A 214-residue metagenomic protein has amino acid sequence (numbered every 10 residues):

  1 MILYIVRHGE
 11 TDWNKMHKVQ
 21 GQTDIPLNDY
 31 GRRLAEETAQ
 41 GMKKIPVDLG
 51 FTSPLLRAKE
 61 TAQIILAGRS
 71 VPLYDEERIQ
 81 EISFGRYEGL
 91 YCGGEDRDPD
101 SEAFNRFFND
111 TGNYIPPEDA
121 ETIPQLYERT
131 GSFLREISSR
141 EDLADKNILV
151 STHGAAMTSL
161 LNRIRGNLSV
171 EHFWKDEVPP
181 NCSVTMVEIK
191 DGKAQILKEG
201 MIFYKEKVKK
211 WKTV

Functional and structural regions predicted by a protein language model:
M1-Y4: Extreme N-terminal starter segment of soluble prokaryotic enzymes
G9, G154, G200-I202: Active-site metal-binding loops of divalent metal-dependent hydrolases
E10-R69, D75: Active-site-proximal alpha-helix that buttresses catalytic centers in soluble enzyme cores
K44-P46, I137-K146: Glycine-rich phosphate-binding loop signature in dinucleotide/nucleotide-binding domains
T52-S53, E128, S151-T152: Short beta-strand scaffold positions
G68-R129, K198: Phosphate-handling substructures
D75, I82-D96, L143-K146, N162-V214: Acidic, low-complexity terminal tails and accessory targeting/binding regions of phosphate-metabolizing enzymes
G154-T158, S183: GST superfamily/GST-like fold recognition
